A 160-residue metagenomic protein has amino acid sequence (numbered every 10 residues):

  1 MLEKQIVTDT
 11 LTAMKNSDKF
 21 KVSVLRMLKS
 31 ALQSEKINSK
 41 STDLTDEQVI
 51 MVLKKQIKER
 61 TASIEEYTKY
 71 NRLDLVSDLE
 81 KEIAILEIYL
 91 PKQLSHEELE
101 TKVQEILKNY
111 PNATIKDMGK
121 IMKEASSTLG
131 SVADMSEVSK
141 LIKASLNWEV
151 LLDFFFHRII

Functional and structural regions predicted by a protein language model:
L2-Y89, Q93-Q104, K108-K123, S127-N147: N-terminal cationic and glycine-rich segments that engage phosphates or anionic surfaces
W148-I160: N-terminal amphipathic/basic-hydrophobic helices that include classical n-h-c signal peptides and signal-anchor
